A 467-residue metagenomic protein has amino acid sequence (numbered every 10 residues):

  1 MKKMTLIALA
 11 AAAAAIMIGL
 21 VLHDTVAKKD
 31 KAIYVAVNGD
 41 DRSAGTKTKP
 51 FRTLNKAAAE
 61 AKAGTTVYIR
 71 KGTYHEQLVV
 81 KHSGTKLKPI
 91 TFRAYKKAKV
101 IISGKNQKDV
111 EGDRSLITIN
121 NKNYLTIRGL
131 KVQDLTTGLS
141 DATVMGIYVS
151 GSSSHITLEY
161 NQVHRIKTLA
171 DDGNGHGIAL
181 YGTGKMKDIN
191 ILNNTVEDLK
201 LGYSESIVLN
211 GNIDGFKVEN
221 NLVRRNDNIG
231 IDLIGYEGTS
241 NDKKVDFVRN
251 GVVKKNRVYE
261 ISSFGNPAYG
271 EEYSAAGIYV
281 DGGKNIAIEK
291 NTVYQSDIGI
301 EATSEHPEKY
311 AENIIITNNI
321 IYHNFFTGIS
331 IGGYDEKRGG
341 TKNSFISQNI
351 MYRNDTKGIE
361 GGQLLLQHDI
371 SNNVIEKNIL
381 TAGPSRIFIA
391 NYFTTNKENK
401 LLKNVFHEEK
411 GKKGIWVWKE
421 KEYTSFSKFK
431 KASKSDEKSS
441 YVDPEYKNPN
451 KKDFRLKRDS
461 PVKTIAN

Functional and structural regions predicted by a protein language model:
T5-L20: Sec-dependent N-terminal signal peptides of Gram-positive bacterial secreted proteins and lipoproteins
H23-N55, K71, K96-K99, P444-K451: Right-handed parallel beta-helix/beta-solenoid
V37-H75, D109, F429, S460-T464: Acidic Gly/Asp/Thr-rich repetitive segments characteristic of extracellular carbohydrate-active and adhesion proteins
D41, T65, E111, N343 (+3 more regions): Acidic, glycine- and Ser/Thr-rich low-complexity intrinsically disordered tracts in extracellular/secreted proteins
N55, A59-A63, H75-T91, I101-R128 (+3 more regions): Extracellular beta-strand-rich solenoid/capping regions of secreted or surface-exposed proteins that bind or remodel
Y74-V80, G104-Q107, E111-L116, T136-M145 (+15 more regions): Short glycine/acidic-rich loop motifs that flank beta-strands on beta-rich extracellular proteins
P89, Y95-K99, N123-D134, S154-K167 (+11 more regions): Right-handed parallel beta-helix
T303-E308, G332-G340, Q363-D369, I389-T395: Short, contiguous acidic/charged loop-to-helix segments that flank catalytic cores in large enzymes
